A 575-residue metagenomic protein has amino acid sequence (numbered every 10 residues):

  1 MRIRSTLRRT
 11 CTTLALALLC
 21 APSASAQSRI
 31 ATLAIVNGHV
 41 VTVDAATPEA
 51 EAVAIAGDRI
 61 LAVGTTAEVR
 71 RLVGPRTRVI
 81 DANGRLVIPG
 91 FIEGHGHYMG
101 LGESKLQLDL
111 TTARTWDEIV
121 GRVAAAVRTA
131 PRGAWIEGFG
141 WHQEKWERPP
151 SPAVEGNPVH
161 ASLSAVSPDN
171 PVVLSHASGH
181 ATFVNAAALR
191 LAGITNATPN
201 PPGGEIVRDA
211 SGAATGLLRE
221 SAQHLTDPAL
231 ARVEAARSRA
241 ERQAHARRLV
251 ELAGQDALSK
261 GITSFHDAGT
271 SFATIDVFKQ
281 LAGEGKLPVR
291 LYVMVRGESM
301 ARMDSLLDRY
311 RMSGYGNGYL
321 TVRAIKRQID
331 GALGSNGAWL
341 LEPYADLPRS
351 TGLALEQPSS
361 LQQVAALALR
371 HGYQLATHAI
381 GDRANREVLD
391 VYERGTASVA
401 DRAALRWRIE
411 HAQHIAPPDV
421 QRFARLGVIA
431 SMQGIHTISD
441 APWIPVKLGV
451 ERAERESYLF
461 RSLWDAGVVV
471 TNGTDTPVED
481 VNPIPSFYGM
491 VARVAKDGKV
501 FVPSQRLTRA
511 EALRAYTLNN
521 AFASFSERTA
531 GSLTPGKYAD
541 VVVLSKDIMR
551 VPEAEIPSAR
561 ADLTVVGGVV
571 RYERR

Functional and structural regions predicted by a protein language model:
R2-T12: Bacterial N-terminal signal peptides that target proteins for export
T10-A21: Bacterial N-terminal signal peptides
P22-A26: Sec/Tat signal peptide C-region and signal peptidase I cleavage site
S28-V36, A45-D308, G314, R323 (+7 more regions): Divalent metal-binding segments
A365-A376, I380-W407, H411-A412, P417-Q421 (+3 more regions): His/Asp/Glu-enriched, well-ordered alpha-helical/loop segment that forms or immediately abuts the divalent-metal
E573-R575: Extracellular/periplasmic ectodomains of large secreted or surface enzymes and adhesion receptors
